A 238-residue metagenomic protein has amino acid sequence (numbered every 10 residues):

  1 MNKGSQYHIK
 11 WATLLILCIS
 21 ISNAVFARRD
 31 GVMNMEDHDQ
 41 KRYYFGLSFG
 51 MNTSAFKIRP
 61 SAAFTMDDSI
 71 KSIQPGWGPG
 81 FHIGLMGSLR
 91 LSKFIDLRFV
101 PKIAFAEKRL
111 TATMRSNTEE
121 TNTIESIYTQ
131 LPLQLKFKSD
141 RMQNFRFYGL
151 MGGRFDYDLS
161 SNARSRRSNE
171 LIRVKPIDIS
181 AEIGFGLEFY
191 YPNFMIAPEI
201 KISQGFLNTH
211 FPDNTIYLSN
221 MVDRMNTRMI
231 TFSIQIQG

Functional and structural regions predicted by a protein language model:
M1-D39, Q237: Cleavable N-terminal export/targeting peptides
F26-P79, Q237: Short glycine/proline- and aromatic-enriched beta-strand/turn motifs that initiate or cap beta-hairpins
R28-D30, L85, P132-F137, I183-F185: Short, well-ordered amphipathic alpha-helices
V32, P176, G186-G238: Predominantly the C-terminal beta-signal and adjacent terminal strand-loop region of outer-membrane beta-barrel
D39-Y43, M51-K57, M86-S161, S233: Gram-negative (and chloroplast) outer-membrane scaffold detector with strong preference for beta-barrel transmembrane
K41-F45, W77-F81, E125-L131, F145 (+2 more regions): Residues that define the transmembrane beta-barrel architecture of outer-membrane proteins
R59-Q74, A106-S126, Y157-K175, T209-D223: Flexible, solvent-exposed loop segments that connect beta-strands
R146, L150-R164, S203-L207, D223-R228: Charged, low-complexity C-terminal accessory regions
